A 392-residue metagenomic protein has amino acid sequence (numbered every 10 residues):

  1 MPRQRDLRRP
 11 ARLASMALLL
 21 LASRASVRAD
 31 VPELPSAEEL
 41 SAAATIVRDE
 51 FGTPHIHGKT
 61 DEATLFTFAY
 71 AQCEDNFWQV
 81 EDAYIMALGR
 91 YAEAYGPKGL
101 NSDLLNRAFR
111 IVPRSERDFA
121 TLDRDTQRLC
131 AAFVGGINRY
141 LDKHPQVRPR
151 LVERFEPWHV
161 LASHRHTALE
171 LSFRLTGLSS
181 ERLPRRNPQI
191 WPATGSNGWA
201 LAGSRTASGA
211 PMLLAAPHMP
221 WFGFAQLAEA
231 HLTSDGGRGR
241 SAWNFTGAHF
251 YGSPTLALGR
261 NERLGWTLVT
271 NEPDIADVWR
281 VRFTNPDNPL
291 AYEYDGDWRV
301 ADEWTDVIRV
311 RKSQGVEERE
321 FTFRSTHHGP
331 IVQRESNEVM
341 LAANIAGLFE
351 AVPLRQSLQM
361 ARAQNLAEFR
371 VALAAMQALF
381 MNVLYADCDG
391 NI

Functional and structural regions predicted by a protein language model:
P2-A14: Bacterial N-terminal signal peptides that target proteins for export
A14-S23: Bacterial N-terminal signal peptides
V27-A29: Boundary at the C-terminal end of the N-terminal hydrophobic targeting segment
V31-I392: Mature extracytoplasmic enzyme cores
